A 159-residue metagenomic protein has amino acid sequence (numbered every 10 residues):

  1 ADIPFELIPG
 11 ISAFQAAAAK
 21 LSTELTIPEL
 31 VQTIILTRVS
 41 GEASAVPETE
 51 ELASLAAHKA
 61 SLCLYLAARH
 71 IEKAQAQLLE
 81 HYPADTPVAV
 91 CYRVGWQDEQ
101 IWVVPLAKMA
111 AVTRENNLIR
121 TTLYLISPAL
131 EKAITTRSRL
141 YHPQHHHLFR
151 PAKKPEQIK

Functional and structural regions predicted by a protein language model:
A1-G41: Short glycine-cluster motifs
I3, V31-T33, G41-K159: A contiguous loop/helix-start segment that scaffolds small-molecule binding in enzyme catalytic cores
